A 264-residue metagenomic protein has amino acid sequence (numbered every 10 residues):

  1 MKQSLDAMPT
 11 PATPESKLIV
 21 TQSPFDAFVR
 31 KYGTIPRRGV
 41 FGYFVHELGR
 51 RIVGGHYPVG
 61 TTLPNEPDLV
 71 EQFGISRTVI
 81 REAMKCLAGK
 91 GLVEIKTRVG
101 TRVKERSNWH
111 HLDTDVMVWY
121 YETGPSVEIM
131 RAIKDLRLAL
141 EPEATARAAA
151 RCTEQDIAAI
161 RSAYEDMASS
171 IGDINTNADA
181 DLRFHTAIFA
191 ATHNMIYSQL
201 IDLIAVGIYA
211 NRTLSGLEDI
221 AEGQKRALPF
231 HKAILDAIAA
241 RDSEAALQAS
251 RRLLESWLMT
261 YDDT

Functional and structural regions predicted by a protein language model:
M1-L140, A146: Short linear motifs at protein or domain termini
Q3-V29, R161-S169, R183-H185, S198 (+1 more regions): C-terminal all-alpha effector/ligand-binding and dimerization domain of prokaryotic HTH-type transcriptional repressors
R38-F41, M130, I157, I174 (+4 more regions): Short, structured helix-loop boundary elements
R50, G54, A146, S169 (+2 more regions): Surface-exposed charged/polar residues within alpha-helices that form helix-capping/stabilizing sites and interaction
G55, Q155, G172-I174, H193 (+2 more regions): Short helix-adjacent coil turns
W109-L112, M117-S126, L136-Q155, A163-D166 (+1 more regions): Hydrophobic, amphipathic alpha-helical faces that serve as interaction scaffolds
G172-D179, D262: A short, aromatic/hydrophobic, helix- or strand-capping loop or linear motif that either lines the entrance/gate
